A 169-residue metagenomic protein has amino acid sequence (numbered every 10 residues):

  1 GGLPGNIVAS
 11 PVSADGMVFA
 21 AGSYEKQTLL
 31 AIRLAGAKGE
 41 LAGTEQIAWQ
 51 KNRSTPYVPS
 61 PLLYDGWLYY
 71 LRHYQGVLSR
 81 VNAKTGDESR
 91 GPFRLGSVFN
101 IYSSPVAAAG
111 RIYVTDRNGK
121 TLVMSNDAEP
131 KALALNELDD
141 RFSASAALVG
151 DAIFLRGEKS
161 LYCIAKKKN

Functional and structural regions predicted by a protein language model:
G1-N169: Noncatalytic, solvent-exposed loop/strand surfaces of beta-propeller-type extracellular/periplasmic domains
